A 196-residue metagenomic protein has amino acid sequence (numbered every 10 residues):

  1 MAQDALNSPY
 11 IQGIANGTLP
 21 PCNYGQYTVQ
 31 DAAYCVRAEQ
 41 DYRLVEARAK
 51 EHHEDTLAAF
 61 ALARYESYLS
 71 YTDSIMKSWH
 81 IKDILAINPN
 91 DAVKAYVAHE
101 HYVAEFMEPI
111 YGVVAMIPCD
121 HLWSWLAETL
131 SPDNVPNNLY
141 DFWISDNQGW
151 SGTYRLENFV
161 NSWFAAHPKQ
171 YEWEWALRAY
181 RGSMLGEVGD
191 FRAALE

Functional and structural regions predicted by a protein language model:
M1-I11, Q148-F159: Acidic, low-complexity proline/glycine-rich segments
A2, H99-Y102, G189-R192, E196: Hydrophobic alpha-helical segments
D4, T18-R48, Y111-S124: Alpha-helical bundle segments that constitute or directly flank the non-heme di-iron/ferroxidase center
I11-N16, E100-Y102, S162-Q170: Short, charged/polar, low-complexity loop and linker segments that flank or interrupt alpha-helical bundles
C22-N23, Y111, Y171-W175, A179: Inter-helical linker of Solcar repeats in mitochondrial carrier family
V29-A32, E54-Y154, R181, L185: Active-site-proximal alpha-helical scaffolds that flank and shape metal-associated catalytic sites
A49-E54, P168-E174: Structural helix-adjacent loops and short alpha-helical linkers that scaffold large soluble proteins
W175-E196: Acidic, carboxylate-rich catalytic segments that either coordinate divalent cations
